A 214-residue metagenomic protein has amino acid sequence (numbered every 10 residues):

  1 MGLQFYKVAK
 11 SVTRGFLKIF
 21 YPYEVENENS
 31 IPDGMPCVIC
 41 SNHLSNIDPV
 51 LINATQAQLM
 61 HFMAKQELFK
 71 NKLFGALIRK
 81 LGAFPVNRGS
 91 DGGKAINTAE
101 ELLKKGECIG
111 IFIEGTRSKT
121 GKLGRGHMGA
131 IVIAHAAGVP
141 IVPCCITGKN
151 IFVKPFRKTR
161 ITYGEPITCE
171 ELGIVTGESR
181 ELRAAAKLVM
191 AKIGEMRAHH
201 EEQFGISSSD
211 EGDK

Functional and structural regions predicted by a protein language model:
Q4-F5, K94-K214: Non-catalytic C-terminal accessory region of glycerolipid acyltransferases and related lyso-lipid remodeling enzymes
F5-S11, K18-I19, P32-S90, T98: Catalytic core of membrane glycerolipid acyltransferases/transacylases, capturing the structured, soluble-facing
K18-E26, C144-C145: Short gly/ser/thr-rich secondary-structure transition/capping motifs
Y23, Q58-L59, F84, G106 (+1 more regions): Secondary-structure boundary/capping positions in well-ordered alpha/beta enzyme cores
E24-G34: Membrane-interface helix-loop junction between the first two transmembrane segments
N29, Q66, N87, C145 (+1 more regions): Residues at the C-termini of beta-strands that transition into short coil/loop
